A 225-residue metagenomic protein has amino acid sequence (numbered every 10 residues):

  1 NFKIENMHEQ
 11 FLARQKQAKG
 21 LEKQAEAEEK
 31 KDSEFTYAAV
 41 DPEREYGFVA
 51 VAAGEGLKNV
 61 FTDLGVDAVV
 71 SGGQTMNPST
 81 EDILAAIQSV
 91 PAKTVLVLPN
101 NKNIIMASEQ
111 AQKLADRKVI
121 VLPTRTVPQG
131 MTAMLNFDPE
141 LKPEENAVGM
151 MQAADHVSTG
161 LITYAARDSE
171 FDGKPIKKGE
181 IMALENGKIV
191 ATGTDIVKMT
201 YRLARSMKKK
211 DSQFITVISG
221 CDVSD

Functional and structural regions predicted by a protein language model:
N1-D225: N-terminal loops that bind phosphate or other acidic moieties and the adjacent beta-alpha structural core
